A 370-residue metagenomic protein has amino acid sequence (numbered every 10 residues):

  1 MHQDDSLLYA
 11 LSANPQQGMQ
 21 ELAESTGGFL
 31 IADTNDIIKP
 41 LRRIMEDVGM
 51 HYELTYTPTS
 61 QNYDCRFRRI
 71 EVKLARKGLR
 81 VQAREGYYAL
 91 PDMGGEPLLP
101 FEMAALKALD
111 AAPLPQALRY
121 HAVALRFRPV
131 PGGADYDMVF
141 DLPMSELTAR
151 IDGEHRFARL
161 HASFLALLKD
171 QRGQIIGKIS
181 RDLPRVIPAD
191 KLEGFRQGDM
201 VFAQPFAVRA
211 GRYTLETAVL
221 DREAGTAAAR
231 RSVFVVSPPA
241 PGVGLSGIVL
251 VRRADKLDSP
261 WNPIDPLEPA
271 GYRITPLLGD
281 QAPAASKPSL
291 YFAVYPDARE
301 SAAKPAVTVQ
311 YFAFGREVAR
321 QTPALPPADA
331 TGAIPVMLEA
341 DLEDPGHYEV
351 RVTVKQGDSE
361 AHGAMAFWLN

Functional and structural regions predicted by a protein language model:
M1-N370: Scaffold/interface architecture of coatomer-like assemblies
